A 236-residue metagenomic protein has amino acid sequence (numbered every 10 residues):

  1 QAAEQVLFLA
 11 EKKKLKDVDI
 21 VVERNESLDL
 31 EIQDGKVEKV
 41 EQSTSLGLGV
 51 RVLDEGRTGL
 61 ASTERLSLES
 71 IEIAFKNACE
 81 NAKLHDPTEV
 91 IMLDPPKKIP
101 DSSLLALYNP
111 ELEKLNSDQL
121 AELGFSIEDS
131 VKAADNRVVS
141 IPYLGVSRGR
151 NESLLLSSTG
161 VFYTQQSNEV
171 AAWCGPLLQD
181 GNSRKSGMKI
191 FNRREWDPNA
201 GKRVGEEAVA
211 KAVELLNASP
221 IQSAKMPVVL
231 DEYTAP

Functional and structural regions predicted by a protein language model:
Q1-P236: Active-site bordering "gate/hinge" segments that shape substrate access to catalytic or cofactor-binding pockets
